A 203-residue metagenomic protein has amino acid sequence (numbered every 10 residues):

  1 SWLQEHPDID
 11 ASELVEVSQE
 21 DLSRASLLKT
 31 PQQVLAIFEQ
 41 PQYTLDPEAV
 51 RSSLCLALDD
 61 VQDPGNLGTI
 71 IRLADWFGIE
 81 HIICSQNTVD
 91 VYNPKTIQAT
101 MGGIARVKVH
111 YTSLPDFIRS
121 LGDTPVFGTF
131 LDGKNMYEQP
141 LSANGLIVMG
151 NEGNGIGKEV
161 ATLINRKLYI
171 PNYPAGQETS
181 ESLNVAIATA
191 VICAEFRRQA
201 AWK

Functional and structural regions predicted by a protein language model:
S1, E16, V109-H110, P125-L131 (+1 more regions): Short, hydrophobic beta-strand segments that form beta-sheet elements in well-ordered domains
S1-K29, D123: N-terminal positively charged helical leader segments and presequences
H6-I9, Y43-G133: RNA substrate-binding interface of SAM-dependent RNA methyltransferases
V17-S18, D59, S85-Q86, K108 (+1 more regions): Short beta->alpha connector loops at strand-helix junctions that form conserved, small/polar/Pro-enriched
K29-V50: Acidic/glycine-rich phosphate/pyrophosphate-binding loops and surrounding catalytic core that coordinate Mg2+
L73-F77, V91-G103, K158, T162-K203: Structured adenosyl-cofactor binding patch, chiefly the S-adenosyl-L-methionine
G128-S180: Active-site/ligand-binding-proximal alpha/beta "capping" segment
